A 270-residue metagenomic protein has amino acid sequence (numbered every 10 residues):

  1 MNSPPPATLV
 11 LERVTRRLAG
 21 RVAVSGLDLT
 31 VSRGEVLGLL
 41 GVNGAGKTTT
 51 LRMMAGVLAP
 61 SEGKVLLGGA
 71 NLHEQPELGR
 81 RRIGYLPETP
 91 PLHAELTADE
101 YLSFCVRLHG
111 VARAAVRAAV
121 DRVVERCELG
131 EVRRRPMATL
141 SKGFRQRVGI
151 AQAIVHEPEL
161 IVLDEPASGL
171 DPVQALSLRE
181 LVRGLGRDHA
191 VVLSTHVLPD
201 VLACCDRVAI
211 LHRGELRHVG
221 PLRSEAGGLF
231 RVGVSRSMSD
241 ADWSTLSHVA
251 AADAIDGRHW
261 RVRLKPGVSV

Functional and structural regions predicted by a protein language model:
V42-G46: Walker A (P-loop) phosphate-binding loop of ABC-type ATPase nucleotide-binding domains
A55: Helix-to-loop junction immediately C-terminal to a conserved catalytic motif
G63-E74, L78-G79: Conserved ABC transporter NBD signature motif
S103, R107, A114-V132: Conserved ABC ATPase "signature" region
I161-E165: Catalytic Walker B motif of ABC-type/P-loop ATPase nucleotide-binding domains
S177-L264: ABC transporter nucleotide-binding domain
